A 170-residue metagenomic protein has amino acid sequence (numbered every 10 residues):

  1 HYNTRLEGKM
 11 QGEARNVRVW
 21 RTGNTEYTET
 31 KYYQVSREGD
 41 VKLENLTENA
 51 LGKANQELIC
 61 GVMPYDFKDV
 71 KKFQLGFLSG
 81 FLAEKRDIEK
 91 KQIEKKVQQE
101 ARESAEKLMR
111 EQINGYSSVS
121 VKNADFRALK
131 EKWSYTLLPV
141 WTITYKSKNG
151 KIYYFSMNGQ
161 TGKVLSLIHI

Functional and structural regions predicted by a protein language model:
H1-K151: Charged, low-complexity helical/coil segments in non-catalytic cytosolic or luminal regions
Y153-S166: Juxtamembrane amphipathic/hinge helix adjacent to a transmembrane helix
I168-I170: Conserved small/polar residues in nucleotide/adenosyl-binding loops
